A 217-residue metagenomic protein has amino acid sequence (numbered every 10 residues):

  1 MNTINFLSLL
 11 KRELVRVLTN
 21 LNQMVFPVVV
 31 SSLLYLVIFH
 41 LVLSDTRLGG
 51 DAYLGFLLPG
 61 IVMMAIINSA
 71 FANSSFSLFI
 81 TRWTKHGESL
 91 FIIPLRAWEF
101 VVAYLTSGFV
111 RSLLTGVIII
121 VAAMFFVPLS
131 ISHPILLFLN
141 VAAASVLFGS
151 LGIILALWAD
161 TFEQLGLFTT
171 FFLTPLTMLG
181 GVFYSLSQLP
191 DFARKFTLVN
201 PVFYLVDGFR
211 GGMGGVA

Functional and structural regions predicted by a protein language model:
M1-I135, L139-A217: Hydrophobic transmembrane alpha-helices and immediately adjacent juxtamembrane helices of multi-pass inner-membrane
